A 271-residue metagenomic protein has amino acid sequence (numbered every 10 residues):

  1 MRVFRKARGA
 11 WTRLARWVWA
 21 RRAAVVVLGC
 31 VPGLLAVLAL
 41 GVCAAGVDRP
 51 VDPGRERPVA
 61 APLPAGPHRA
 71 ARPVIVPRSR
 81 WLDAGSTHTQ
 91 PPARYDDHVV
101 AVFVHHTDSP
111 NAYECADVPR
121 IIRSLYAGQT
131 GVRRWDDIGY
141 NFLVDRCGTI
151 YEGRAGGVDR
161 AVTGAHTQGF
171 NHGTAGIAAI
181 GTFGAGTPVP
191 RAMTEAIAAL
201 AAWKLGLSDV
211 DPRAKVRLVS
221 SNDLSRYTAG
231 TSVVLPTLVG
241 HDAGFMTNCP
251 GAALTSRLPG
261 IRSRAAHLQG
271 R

Functional and structural regions predicted by a protein language model:
M1-D96, T107, R146-G157, A161 (+2 more regions): Basic/polar, cationic surfaces and motifs that engage anionic cell-wall and phosphate/carboxylate ligands
G85-D159: Short, conserved "active-site rim" segments that organize catalytic pockets and cofactor/ligand binding
H166-Q168: Short glycine-biased active-site loop of nucleotidyltransferases that positions the nucleotide triphosphate and helps
